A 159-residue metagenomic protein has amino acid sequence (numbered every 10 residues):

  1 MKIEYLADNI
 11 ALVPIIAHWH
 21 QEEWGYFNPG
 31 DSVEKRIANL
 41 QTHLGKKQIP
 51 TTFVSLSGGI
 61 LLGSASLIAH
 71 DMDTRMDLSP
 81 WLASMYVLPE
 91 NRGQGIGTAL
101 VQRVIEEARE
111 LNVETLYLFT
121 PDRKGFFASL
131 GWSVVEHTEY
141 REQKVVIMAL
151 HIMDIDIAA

Functional and structural regions predicted by a protein language model:
K2-I16: A short beta-loop-alpha structural element at the N-terminal edge of CoA-dependent acyl/N-acetyltransferase catalytic
I16-H20, W24: Hydrophobic alpha-helical core bundles mediating ligand binding, dimerization, or RNAP-core interactions
G25-V54: Active-site rim helix/loop that mediates acceptor-substrate recognition in acyltransferases
T52-V54, I60-H70, W81, Y86: Conserved beta-strand in the GNAT
N91, G95-R103: Conserved acetyl-CoA pyrophosphate-binding loop and the N-cap/start of the following alpha-helix in GNAT-like
A108-T120: Conserved GNAT acetyl-CoA-binding A-motif
F119-R123, E136-A159: C-terminal "cap" of GNAT-fold acetyltransferases
F127-A128, W132: Conserved active-site tyrosine of GNAT-family acetyltransferases
